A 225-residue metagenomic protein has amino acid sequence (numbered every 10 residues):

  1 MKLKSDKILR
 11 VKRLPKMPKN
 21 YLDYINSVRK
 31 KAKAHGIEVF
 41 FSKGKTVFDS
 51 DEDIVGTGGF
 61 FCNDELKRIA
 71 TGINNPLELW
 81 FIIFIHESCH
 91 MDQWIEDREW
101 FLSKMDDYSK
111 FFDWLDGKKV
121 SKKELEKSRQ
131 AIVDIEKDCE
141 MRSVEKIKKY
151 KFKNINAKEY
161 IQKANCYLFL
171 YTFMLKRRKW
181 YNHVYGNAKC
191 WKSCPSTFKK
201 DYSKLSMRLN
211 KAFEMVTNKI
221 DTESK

Functional and structural regions predicted by a protein language model:
M1-D49, S143, T197-K225: A metal-dependent hydrolase signature that marks the N-terminal structural subdomain at the beginning of catalytic folds
K7, K12-L14, D64, W114 (+1 more regions): Amphipathic, alpha-helical segments enriched in basic
R13-L14, P18, R29-K31, H35-W80 (+2 more regions): Active-site scaffold of zinc-dependent metalloenzymes
D49, M105-K110, Y160, Y181 (+1 more regions): Short, surface-exposed, charged/polar-biased interaction segments
P76-L79, K122-E136, M141-K225: Long, well-structured alpha-helical subdomains associated with metal-dependent extracellular/ecto-lumenal hydrolases
W94-I135: Post-HEXXH active-site segment of zinc metalloproteases
